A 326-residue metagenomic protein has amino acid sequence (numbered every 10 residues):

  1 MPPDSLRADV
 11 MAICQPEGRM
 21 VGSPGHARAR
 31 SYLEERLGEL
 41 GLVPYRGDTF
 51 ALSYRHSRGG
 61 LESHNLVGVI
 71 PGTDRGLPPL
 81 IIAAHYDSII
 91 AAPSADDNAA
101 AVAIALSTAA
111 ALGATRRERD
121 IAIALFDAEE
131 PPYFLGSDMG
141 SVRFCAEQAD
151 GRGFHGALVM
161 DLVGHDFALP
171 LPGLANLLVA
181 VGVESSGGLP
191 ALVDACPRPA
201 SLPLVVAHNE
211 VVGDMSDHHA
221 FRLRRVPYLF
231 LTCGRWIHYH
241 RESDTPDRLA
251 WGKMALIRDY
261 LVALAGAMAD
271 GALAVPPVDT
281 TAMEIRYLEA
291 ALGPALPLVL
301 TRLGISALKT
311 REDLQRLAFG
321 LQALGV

Functional and structural regions predicted by a protein language model:
M1, C14-G25, Y54-S57, I89-N98 (+4 more regions): Second-shell loop/turn segments in exported
S5-A8, A12, P24, R28-E39 (+8 more regions): Extracytoplasmic/secreted proteins, especially bacterial periplasmic and envelope-associated proteins
D9-P71: A non-catalytic alpha/beta surface segment that caps or lines the substrate-entry region of metallo-dependent hydrolase
A12, R46, V67, L80-A83 (+4 more regions): Structural recognition of the beta-strand scaffold that forms the well-ordered cores of secreted hydrolase catalytic
A51-L52, T73-R75, Y86-I90, A128-P132 (+3 more regions): Solvent-exposed loop/turn segments at secondary-structure junctions within structured extracellular/periplasmic domains
G59-E62, S88-E184, H218: Acidic/histidine-rich catalytic neighborhood of metal-dependent amide-processing enzymes
G156, L162-A282: Active-site-adjacent substrate-binding region of metalloamidase/peptidase-like peptide-processing proteins
A274-V326: Acidic, Ser/Thr-rich low-complexity intrinsically disordered segments
